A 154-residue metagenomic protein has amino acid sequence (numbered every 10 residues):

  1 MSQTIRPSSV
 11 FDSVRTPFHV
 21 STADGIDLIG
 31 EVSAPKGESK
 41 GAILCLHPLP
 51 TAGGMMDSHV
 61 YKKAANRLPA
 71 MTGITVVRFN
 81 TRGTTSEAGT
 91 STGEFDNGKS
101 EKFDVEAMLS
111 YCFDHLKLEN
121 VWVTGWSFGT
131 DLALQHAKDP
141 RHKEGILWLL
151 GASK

Functional and structural regions predicted by a protein language model:
M1-G41: N-terminal cap/lid segment of alpha/beta-hydrolase-fold proteins
P35-R78: Short, surface-exposed "cap/lid" segments of acyl-processing enzymes
P48, I74, F79-T84, A88-G89 (+1 more regions): Active-site loop/turn elements of alpha/beta-hydrolase fold enzymes, especially the short glycine-/histidine-rich
G53-M55, R82-D96: Cap/lid segment of the alpha/beta-hydrolase catalytic domain
E94-H115: Alpha/beta-hydrolase active-site loop
N120-G125, L150: Short beta-strand immediately N-terminal to the catalytic nucleophile in serine-hydrolase-like folds
G125-A133: Gly/Ala-rich beta-loop-alpha elbow adjacent to hydrolase catalytic centers
H142-K154: A conserved short beta-strand
